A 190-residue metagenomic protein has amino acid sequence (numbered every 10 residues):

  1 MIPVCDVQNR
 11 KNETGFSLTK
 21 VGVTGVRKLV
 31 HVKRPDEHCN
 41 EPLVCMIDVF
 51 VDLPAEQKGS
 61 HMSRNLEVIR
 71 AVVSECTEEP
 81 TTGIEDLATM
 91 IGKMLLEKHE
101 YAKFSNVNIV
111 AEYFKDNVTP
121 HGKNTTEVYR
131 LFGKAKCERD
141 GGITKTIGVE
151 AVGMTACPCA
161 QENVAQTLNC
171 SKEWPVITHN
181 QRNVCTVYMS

Functional and structural regions predicted by a protein language model:
M1-S190: N-terminal intrinsically disordered, cationic/polar leader segments that include organellar targeting peptides
